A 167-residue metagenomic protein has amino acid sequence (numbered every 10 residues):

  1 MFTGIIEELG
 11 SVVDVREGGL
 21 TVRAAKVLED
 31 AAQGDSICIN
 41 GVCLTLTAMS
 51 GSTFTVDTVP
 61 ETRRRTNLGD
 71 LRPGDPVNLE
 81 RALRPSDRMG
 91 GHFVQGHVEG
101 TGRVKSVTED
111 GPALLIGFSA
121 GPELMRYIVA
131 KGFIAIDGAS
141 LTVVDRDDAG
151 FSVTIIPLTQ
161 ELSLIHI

Functional and structural regions predicted by a protein language model:
M1-I165: Conserved loop->alpha-helix
